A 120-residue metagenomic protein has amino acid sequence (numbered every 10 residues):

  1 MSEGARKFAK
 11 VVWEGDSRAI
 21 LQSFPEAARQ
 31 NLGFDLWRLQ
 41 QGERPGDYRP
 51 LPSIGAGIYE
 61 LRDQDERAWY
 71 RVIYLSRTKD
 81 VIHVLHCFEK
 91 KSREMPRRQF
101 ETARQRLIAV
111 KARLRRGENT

Functional and structural regions predicted by a protein language model:
M1-W69, T78-V81, E89-T120: Basic, Lys/Arg-enriched alpha-helical interface segments
I73: Short, surface-exposed charged micro-motifs
L85: ATP-dependent carboxylate-activation loops
